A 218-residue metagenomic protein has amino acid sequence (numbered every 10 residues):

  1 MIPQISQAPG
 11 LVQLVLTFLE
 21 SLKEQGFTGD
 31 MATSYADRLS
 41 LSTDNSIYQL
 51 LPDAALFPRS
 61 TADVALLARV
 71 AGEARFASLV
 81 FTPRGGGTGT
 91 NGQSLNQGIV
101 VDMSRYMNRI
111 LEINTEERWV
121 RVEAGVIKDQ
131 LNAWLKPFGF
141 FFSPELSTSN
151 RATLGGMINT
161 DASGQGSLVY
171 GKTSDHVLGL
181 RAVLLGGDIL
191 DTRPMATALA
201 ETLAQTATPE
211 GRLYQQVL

Functional and structural regions predicted by a protein language model:
M1-G72, F76, T88-R118, S147 (+1 more regions): N-terminal flexible segment immediately upstream of the FAD-binding catalytic core in FAD-dependent oxidoreductases
F76-L79, F140: Short glycine/serine/threonine/alanine-rich loop segments
F81-P83: ATP-grasp fold ATP-binding core
G85-T88, I127: Ser/Thr-glycine-rich phosphate-binding loops at phosphate-binding pockets of nucleotides, nucleotide cofactors
I110-I113, V122-L218: FAD-binding subdomain of flavoenzyme oxidoreductases
